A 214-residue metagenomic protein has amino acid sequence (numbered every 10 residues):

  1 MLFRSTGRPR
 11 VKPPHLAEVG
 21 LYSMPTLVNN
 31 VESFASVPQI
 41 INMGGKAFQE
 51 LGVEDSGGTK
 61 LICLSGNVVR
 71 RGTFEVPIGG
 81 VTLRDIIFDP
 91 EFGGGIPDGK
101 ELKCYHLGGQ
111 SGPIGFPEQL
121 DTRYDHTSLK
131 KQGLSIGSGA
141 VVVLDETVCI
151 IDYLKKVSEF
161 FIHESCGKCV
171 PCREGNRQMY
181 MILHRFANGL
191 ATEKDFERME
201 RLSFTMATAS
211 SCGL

Functional and structural regions predicted by a protein language model:
M1-I78: Hydrophobic alpha-helical positions that pack around
M1-R4, K12, G52, R123-L214: Ferredoxin-type iron-sulfur electron-transfer modules in oxidoreductases and energy-metabolism complexes
R4-S5, N30-V31, L64-N67, P90 (+2 more regions): Fold-independent oxyanion-binding glycine-rich loops and adjacent beta-strand/coil segments at enzyme active sites
S23-T26, S33-A35, G57-I62, R70-F74 (+5 more regions): Structural beta-strand/beta-sheet cores of well-ordered domains, especially the beta-sheet scaffolds that support
G79-P97: Short amphipathic, charge-patterned alpha-helical segments
L83-I87, E101, S165, M179: Extended, hydrophobic alpha-helical segments in both membrane/secreted and soluble proteins
G93-K100, G189-E193: Secondary-structure transition/capping motifs at alpha-helix termini and the adjoining loop/turn into the next element
G95-Q132: Terminal amphipathic helices with adjacent charged low-complexity linkers/tails
